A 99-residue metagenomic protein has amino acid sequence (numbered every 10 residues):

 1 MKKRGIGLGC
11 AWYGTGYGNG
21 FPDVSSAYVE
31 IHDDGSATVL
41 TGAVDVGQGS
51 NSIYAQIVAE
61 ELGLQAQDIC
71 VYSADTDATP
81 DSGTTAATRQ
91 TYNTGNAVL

Functional and structural regions predicted by a protein language model:
M1-E30: Accessory "access/gating" subregions that flank catalytic or transport cores
K3-G7, W12-G14, L40, D45 (+3 more regions): Short glycine/serine/threonine-biased micro-segments
G16-Y17, I31, S36-V71, R89-L99: Alpha-helical support elements that line or immediately flank enzyme active sites and cofactor-binding pockets
G20, S50-S52, P80-T85: Short acidic, glycine/serine/threonine-rich loops at helix termini
Y72-D77: Short glycine-enriched loops at secondary-structure junctions
